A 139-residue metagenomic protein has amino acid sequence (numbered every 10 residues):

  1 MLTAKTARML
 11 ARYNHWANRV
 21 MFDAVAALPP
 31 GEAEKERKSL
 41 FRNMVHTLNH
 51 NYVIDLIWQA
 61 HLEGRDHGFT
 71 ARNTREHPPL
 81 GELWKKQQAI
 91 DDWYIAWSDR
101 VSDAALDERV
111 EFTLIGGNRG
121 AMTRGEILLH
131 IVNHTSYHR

Functional and structural regions predicted by a protein language model:
A4, R8-N73, L114-R139: Short, contiguous alpha-helical
R65-E108: Helix-adjacent hinge/juxtasegments
W93-L129: A mid-sequence interfacial segment
